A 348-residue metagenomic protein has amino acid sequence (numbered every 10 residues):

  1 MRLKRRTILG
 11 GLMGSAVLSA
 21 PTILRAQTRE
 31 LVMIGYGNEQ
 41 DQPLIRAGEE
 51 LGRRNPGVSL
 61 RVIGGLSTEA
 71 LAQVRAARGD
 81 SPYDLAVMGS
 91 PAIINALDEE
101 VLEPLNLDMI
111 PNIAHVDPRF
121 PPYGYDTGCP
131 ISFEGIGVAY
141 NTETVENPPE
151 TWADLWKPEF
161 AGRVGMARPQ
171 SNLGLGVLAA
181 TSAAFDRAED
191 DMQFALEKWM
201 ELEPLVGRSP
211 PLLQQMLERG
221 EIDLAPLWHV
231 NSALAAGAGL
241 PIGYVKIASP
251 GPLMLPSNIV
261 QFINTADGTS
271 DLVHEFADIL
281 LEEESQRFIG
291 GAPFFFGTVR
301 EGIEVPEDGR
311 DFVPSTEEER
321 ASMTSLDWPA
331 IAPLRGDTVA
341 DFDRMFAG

Functional and structural regions predicted by a protein language model:
T7-A26: N-terminal export signals
Q27-I93: Early extracytoplasmic/lumenal segment of secretory-pathway proteins
G37-I45, T68, P82-Q214, E218-E221: Extracytoplasmic ligand-binding site segments that recognize negatively charged/polar headgroups
P91-N95, E218, D223-P241: A ligand-binding cleft/hinge motif common to bilobed small-molecule-binding domains
E134, F194-M200, G239-I263: Periplasmic-binding protein-like
V138-T144, A180-A183, L255-T269, F288-I289: A bilobed periplasmic-binding-protein/Venus flytrap-type ligand-binding module shared by bacterial periplasmic
F262-M323: Mature extracytoplasmic/periplasmic domains
E319-G348: Conserved C-terminal helix/tail region of periplasmic/extracytoplasmic solute-binding proteins
